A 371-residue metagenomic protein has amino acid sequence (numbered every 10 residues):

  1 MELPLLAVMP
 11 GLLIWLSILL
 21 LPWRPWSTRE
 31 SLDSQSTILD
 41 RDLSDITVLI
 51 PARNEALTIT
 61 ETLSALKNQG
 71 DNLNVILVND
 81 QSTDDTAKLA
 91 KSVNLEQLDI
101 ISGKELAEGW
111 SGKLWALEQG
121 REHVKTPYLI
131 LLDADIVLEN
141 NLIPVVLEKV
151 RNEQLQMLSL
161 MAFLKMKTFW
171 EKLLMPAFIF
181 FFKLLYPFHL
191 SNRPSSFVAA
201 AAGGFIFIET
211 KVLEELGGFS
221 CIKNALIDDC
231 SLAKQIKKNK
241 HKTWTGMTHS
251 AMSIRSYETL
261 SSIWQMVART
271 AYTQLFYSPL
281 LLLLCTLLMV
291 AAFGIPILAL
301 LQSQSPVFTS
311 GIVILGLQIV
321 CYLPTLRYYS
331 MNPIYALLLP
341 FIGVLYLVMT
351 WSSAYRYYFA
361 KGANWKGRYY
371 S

Functional and structural regions predicted by a protein language model:
M1-L39, M175-P176, F188, Y346: N-terminal membrane-anchoring/stem segments of glycan-assembly enzymes
I14-S17, S102-A116, G120, K149-F207 (+3 more regions): Long helical/loop segments within the catalytic core of UDP-sugar-dependent glycosyltransferases, especially the large
S44-T47, N74: Cell-envelope/extracellular polymer assembly enzymes that use nucleotide-activated donors
S64-L73: Short, acidic, metal-binding catalytic loop of nucleotide-sugar glycosyltransferases
A65, N79-L89, K104-E105: A conserved acidic beta->alpha catalytic loop
D85, A134-K149: Acidic donor-binding/catalytic loop of UDP-sugar-dependent glycosyltransferases, especially processive GT2
V150, Q154-F182, K211-E214, F219-L281 (+1 more regions): Catalytic donor/gating beta->alpha subdomain of glycosyltransferases that bind UDP-sugars
L282-A360: Membrane-embedded multi-pass helical conduit in multi-pass membrane proteins, especially envelope-biosynthetic
